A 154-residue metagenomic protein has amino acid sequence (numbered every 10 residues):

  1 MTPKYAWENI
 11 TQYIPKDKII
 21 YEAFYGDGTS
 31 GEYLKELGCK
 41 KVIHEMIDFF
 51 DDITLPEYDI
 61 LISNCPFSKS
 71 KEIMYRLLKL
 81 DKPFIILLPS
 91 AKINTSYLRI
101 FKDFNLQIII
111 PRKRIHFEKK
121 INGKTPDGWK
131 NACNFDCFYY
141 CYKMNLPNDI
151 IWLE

Functional and structural regions predicted by a protein language model:
M1-E154: Class I S-adenosyl-L-methionine-dependent methyltransferase catalytic core
